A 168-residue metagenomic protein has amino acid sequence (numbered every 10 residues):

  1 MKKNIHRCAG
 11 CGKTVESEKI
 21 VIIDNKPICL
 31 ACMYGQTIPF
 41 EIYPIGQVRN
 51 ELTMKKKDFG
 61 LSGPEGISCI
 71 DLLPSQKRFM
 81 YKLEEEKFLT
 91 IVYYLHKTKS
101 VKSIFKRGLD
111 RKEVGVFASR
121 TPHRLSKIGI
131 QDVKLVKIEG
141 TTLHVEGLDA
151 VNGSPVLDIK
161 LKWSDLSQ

Functional and structural regions predicted by a protein language model:
M1-G129, T141-Q168: Mixed-charge, low-complexity intrinsically disordered regions
R49, V133-V136: Conserved positions in beta-strands of structured domains
